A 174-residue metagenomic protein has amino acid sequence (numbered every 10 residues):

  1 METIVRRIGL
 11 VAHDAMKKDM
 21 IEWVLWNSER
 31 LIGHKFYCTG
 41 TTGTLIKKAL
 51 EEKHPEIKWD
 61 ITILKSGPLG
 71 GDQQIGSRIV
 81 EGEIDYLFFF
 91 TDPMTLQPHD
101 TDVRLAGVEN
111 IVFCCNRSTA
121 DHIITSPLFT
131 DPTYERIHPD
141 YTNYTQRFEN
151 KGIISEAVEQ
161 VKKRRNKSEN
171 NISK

Functional and structural regions predicted by a protein language model:
K18-L31: Histidine-anchored nucleotide/phosphate-binding helix
G33-I46: Short internal beta-strands
Y37-T39, I63-K65, F89, F113-R117: General beta-strand structural signal in soluble alpha/beta enzymes
A49-R78: Active-site rim loops that border cofactor/substrate pockets in soluble metabolic enzymes
L69-A106: Mid-chain, well-packed structural core segment of small domains
F113-G152: Short, glycine-/small-residue-rich phosphate/pyrophosphate-handling segment
